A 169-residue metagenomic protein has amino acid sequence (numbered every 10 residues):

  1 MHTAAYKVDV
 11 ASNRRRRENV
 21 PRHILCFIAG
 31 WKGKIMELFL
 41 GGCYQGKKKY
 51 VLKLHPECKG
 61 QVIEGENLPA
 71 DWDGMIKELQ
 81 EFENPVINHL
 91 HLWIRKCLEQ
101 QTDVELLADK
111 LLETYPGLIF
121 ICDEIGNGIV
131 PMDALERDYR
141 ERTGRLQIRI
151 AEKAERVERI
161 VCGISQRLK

Functional and structural regions predicted by a protein language model:
H2, N13, F27-A29: Short, low-complexity, intrinsically disordered N-terminal modules that encode targeting/processing signals
R22-I35: Short, Lys/Arg-enriched N-terminal segments with co-localized hydrophobic residues within the first ~10-30 amino acids
M36-N67: Glycine-rich P-loop/Walker A and Walker A-like loops and their local beta1-loop-alpha1 context in P-loop NTPases
L38, V86-N88, I119-I121: Structural motif
V62, D73-Y115: Conserved nucleotide-sensing/catalytic segment adjacent to the nucleotide-binding pocket in NTP-handling enzymes
T102-K169: Replace "adjacent to P-loop NTPase cores in ATP/GTP-dependent enzymes" with "adjacent to NTP-binding cores
